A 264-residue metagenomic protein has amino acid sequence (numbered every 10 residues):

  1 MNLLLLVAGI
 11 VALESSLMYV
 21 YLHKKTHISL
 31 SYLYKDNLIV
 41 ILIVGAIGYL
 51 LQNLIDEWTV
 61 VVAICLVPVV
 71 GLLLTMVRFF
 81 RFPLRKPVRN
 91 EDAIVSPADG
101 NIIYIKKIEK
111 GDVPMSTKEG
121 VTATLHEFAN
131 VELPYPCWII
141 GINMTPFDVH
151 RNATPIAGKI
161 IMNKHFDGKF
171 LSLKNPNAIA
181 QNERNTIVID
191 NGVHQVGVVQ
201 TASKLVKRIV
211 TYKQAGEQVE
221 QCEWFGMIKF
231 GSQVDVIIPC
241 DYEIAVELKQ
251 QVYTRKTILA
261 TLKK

Functional and structural regions predicted by a protein language model:
M1-K264: Contiguous, well-folded functional domains in the mature portion of proteins
